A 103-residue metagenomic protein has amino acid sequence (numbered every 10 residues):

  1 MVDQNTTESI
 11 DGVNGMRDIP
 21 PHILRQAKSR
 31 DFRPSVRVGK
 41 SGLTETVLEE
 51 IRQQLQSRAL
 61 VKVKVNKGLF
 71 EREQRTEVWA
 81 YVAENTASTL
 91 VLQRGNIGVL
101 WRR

Functional and structural regions predicted by a protein language model:
V2-R103: Positively charged, polar, low-complexity stretches
